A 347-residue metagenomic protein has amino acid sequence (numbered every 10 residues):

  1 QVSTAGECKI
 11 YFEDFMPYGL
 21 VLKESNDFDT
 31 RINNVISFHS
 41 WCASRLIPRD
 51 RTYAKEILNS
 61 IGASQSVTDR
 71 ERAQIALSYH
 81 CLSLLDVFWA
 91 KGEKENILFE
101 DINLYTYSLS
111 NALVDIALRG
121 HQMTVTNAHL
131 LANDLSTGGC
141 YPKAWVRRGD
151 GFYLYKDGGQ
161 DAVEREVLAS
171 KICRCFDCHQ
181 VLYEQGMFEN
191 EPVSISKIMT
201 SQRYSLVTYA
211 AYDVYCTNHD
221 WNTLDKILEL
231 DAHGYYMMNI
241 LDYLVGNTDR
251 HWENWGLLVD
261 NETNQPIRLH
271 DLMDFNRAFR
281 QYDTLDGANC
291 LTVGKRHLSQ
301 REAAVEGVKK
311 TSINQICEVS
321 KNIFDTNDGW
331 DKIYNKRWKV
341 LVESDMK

Functional and structural regions predicted by a protein language model:
Q1-I240, L244-G246, L258-K347: Phosphate/dinucleotide-binding and metal-coordinating scaffold of catalytic cores in nucleotide-dependent enzymes
H251, G256-V259: Conserved protein-kinase catalytic-loop segment immediately C-terminal to the catalytic Asp of the HRD motif
